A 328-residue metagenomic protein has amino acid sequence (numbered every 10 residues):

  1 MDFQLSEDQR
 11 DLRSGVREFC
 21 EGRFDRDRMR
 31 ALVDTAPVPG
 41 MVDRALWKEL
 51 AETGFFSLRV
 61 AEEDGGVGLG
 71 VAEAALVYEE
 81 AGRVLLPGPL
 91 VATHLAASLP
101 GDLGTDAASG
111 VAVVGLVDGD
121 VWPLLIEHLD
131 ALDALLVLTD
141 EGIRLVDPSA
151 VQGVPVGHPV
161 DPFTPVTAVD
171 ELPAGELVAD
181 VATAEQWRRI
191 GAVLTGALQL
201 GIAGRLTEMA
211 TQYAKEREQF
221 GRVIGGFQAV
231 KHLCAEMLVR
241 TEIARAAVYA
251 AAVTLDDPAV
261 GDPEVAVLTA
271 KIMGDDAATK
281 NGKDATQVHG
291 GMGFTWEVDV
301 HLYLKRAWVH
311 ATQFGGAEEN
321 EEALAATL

Functional and structural regions predicted by a protein language model:
M1-V84, W187-L328: Alpha-helical interface subdomain recognition
L85-H94, S98-E208, Q212: FAD-binding core of flavoproteins
